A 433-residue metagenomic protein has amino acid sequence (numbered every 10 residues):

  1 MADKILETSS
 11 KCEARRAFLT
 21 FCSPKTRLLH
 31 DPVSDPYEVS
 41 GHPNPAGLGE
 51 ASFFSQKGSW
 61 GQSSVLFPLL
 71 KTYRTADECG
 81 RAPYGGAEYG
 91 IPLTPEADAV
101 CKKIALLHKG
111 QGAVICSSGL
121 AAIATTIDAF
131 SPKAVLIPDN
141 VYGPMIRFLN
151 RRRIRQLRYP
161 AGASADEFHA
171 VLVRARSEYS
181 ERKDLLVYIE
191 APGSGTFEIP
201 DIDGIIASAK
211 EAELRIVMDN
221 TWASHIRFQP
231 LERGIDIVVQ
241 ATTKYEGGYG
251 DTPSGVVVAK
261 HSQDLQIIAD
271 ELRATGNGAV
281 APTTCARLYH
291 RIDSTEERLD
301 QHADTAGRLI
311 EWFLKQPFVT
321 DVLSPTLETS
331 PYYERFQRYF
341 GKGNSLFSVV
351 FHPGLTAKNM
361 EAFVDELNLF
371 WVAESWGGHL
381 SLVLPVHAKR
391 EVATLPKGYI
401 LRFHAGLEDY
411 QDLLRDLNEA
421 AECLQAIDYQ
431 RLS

Functional and structural regions predicted by a protein language model:
M1-C12, G110-Q111, R155-L157, G162-E181 (+3 more regions): PLP-dependent enzyme catalytic core of the Aspartate aminotransferase-like
M1-P83, P317, Y429-S433: N-terminal glycine-rich, Lys/His-bearing helix-loop that initiates the first secondary-structure elements of many
A2-D31, G41, G112-F318, L323: Conserved PLP-enzyme active-site core in the AAT-like
N44, L70-Y84, P92, I237-L346 (+2 more regions): Active-site C-terminal subdomain of aminotransferase-like
G47, F54-A121, T125-A129, D139-R151 (+2 more regions): Conserved N-terminal alpha-helix of the aminotransferase class I/II PLP-enzyme fold
F67-P68, G162-F168, T329-P331: A short acidic, often aromatic-flanked loop/helix-cap motif at beta-alpha or helix-coil junctions that lines enzyme
V100, T126, I268, N359-F363 (+1 more regions): Hydrophobic side chains in well-ordered alpha-helices
